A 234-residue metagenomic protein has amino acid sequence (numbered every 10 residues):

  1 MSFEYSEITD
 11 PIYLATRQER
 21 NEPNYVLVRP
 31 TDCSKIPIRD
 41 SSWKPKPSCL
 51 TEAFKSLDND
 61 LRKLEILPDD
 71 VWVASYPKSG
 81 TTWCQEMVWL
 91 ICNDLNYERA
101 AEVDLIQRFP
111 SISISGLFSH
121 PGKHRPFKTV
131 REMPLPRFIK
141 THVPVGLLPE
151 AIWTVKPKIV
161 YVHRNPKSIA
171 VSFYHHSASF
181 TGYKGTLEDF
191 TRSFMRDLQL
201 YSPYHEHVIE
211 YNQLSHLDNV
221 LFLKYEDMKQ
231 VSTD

Functional and structural regions predicted by a protein language model:
M1-L223: PAPS-dependent sulfotransferase catalytic domain
A178, S232-D234: Cytochrome P450 heme-thiolate monooxygenase catalytic domain
L223-M228, S232: C-terminal, well-structured subdomains that either form a transmembrane helix-short loop-helix hairpin in multi-pass
